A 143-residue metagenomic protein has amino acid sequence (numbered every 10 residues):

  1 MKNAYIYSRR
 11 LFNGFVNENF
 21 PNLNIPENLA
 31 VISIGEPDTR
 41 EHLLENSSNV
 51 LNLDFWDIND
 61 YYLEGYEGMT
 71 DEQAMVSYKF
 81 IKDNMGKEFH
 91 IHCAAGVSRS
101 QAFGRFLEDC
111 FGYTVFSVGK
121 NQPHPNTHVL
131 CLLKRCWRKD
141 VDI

Functional and structural regions predicted by a protein language model:
M1-T39: Cys-based phosphatase fold recognition centered on the PTP superfamily
N3-A4, L29-A30, D38, S48-Y62: Intrinsically disordered, low-complexity regulatory segments that flank or lie outside the structured catalytic cores
R40-E41, S100: Short N-terminal binding/cap micro-motifs at the start of the first secondary-structure element
L43-E45: Non-transmembrane, aqueous-exposed alpha-helical and coiled segments at domain scale
S47-V50, L107-D109: Glycine-rich, phosphate-binding/catalytic loops in enzymes
L51, F55-H90: Helix-loop module immediately N-terminal to the HCX5R catalytic loop in PTP-like cysteine phosphatase domains
K82-F111: Catalytic cysteine-centered active loop of the rhodanese-like fold, especially the PTP/DSP P-loop
R105, Y113-I143: Cysteine-dependent PTP/DSP-like catalytic domain, specifically the C-terminal lobe
